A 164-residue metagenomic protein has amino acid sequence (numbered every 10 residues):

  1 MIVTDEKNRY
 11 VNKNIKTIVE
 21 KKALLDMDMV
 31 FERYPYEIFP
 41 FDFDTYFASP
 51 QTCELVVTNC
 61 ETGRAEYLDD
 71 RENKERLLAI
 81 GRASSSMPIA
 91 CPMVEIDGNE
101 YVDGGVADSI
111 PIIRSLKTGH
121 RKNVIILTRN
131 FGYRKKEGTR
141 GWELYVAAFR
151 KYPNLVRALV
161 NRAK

Functional and structural regions predicted by a protein language model:
M1, M27-M29, M87, M93: Detector for methionine-enriched segments
V3-F41, A48-P50, T58-K74, G105-K164: Non-catalytic peripheral regions of patatin-like phospholipases
F41-S49, G81-S86: Short linear motifs in intrinsically disordered
T45, P88-P92, V124-I125: Short, structured loop/turn "capping" segments at alpha-beta junctions
S49-C53, I96: Short, proline-enriched alpha-helix->beta-strand connector loops that line the catalytic pocket of alpha/beta-hydrolase
C53-T58, P92: Short beta-strand scaffold segments in enzyme catalytic cores
A79-R114: ATP/pyrophosphate-binding catalytic subdomain of soluble kinases
